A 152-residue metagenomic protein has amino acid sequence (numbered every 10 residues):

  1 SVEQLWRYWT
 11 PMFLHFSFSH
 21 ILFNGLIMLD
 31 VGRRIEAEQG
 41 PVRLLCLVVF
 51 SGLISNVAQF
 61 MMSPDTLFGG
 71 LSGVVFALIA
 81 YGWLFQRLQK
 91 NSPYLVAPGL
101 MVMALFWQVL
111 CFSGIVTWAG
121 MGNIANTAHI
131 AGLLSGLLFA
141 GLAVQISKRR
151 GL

Functional and structural regions predicted by a protein language model:
S1-L152: A detector for small-residue-rich transmembrane helices and their helix-helix packing motifs
